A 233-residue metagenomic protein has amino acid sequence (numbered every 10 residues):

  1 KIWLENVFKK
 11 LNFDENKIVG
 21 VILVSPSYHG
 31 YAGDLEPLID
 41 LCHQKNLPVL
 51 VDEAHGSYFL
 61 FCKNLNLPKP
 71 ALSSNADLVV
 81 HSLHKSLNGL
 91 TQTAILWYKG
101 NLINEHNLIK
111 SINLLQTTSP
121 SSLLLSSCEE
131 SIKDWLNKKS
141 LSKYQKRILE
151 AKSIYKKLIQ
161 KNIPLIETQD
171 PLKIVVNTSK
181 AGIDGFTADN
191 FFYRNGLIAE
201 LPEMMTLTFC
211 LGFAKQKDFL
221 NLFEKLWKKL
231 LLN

Functional and structural regions predicted by a protein language model:
K1-I166: Conserved PLP-enzyme active-site core in the AAT-like
K156-N233: Conserved C-terminal alpha-helix-loop-beta "cap" of PLP-dependent enzymes that closes/shapes the active-site mouth
